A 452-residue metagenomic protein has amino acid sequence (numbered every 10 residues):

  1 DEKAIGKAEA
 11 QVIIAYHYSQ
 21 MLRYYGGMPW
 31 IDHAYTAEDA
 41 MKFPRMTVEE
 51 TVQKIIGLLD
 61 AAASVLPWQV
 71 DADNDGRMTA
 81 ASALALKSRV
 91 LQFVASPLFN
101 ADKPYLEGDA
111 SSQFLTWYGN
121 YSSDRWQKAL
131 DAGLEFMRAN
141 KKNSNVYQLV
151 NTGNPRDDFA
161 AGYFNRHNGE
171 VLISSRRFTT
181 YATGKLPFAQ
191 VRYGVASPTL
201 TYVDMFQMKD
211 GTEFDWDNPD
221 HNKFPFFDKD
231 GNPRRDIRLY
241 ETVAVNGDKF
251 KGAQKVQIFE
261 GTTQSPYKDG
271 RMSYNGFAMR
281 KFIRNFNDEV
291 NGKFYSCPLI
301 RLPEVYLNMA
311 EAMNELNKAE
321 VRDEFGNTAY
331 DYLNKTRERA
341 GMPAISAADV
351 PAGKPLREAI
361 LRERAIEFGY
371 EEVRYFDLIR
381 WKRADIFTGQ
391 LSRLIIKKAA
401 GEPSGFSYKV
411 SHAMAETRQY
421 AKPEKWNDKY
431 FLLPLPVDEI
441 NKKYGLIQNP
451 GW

Functional and structural regions predicted by a protein language model:
D1-Q190, T212-W216, N222, F226-W452: Acidic/polar-rich alpha-helix caps and helix-coil junctions
Q190-T212: C-terminal or late-domain output modules
